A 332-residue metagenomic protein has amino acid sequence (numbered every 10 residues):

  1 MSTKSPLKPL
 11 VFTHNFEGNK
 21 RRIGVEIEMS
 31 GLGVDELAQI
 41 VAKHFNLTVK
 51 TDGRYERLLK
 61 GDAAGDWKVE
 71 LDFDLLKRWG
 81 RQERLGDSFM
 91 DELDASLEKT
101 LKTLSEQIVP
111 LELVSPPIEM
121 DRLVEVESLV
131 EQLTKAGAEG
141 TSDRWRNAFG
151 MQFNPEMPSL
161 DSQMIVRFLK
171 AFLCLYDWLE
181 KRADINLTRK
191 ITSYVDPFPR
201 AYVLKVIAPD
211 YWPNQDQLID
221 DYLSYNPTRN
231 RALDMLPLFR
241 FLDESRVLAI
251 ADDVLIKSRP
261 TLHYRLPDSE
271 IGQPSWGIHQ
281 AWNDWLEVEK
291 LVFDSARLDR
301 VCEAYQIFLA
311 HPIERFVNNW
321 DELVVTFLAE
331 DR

Functional and structural regions predicted by a protein language model:
S2-L111, P117-S128, K135, L160 (+2 more regions): C-terminal accessory/tail domains of diverse enzymes
K135-R144: Active-site palm subdomain of RNA-directed nucleic acid polymerases
W145-Q152: Short, conserved phosphate-binding/catalytic loop or strand-edge motifs used in phosphoryl-/nucleotidyl-transfer
Q152-N154, H263: Structured core elements
E156-P158: Catalytic palm subdomain of template-directed nucleic-acid polymerases, centered on the conserved carboxylate motif
